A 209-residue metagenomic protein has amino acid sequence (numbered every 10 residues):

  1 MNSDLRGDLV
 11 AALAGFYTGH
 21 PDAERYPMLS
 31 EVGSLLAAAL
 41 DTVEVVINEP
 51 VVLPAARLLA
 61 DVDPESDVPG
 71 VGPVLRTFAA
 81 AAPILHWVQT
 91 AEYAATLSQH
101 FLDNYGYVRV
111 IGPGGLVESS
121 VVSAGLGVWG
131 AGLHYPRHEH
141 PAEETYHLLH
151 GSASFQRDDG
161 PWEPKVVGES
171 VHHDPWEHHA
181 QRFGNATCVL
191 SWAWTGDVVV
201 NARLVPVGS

Functional and structural regions predicted by a protein language model:
M1-D4: Intrinsically disordered, low-structural-confidence terminal and linker regions
L9-S120: A short, N-terminal "cap"/entry segment at the start of jelly-roll beta-barrel domains of the cupin/DSBH fold
T77-H86, V199, R203-S209: Ordered, amphipathic secondary-structure segments that act as subunit-interaction surfaces in large macromolecular
V108-P113, V122-H140, P161-W162, D174-E177: Conserved short histidine dyad/triad with adjacent acidic residue
G130-A131, H140-D158: Glycine- and acidic-residue-biased ligand/ion/polar-headgroup-sensing regions
T145, D159-H178: Short acidic-glycine-tyrosine-enriched beta hairpin
T145-L149, H172, N185-V205: A short hydrophobic beta-strand segment most commonly corresponding to one strand of the jelly-roll/cupin
